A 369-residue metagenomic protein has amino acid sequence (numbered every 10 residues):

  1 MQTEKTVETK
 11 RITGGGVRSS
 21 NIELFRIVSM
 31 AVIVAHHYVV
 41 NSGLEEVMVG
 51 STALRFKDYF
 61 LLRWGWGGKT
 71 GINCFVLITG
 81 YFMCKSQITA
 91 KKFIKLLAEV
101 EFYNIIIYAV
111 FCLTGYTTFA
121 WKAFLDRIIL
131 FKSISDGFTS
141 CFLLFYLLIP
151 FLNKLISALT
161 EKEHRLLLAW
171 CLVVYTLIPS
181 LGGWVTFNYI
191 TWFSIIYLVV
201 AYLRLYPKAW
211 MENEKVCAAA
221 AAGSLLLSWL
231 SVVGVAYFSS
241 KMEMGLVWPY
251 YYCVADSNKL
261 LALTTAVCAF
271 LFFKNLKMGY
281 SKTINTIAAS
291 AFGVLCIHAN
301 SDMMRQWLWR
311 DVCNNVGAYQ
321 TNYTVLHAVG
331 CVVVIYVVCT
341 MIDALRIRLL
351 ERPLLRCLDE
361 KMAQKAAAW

Functional and structural regions predicted by a protein language model:
M1-N21: Short, Lys/Arg-rich, polar N-terminal cytosolic tail immediately upstream of the first transmembrane signal-anchor
G15-S19, C84-K95, L152-H164, R204-C217 (+2 more regions): Membrane-interface helix-boundary motifs at transmembrane edges
S29, F56-Y59, G65-V76, M83-D136 (+6 more regions): Transmembrane alpha-helical segments and their boundary/interface "anchor" motifs in multi-pass integral membrane
A31-E46, F111-L113, S231-V232, A299-N300: Alpha-helical transmembrane segments of multi-pass membrane proteins
Y59-I72, D126-C141, P179-I196, W229-A266 (+1 more regions): Interfacial loop-to-helix transition and helix-capping segments at the boundaries of transmembrane helices
K69-S86, F138-K154, S180-E212, S257-M278 (+1 more regions): Specific transmembrane alpha-helix
K95, E99-I129, F145, I149-W184 (+1 more regions): Hydrophobic membrane-embedded alpha-helices and membrane-water interface caps/short interhelical or interfacial loops
A109, Y237, E243-L350: Alpha-helical transmembrane segments of multi-pass integral membrane proteins
